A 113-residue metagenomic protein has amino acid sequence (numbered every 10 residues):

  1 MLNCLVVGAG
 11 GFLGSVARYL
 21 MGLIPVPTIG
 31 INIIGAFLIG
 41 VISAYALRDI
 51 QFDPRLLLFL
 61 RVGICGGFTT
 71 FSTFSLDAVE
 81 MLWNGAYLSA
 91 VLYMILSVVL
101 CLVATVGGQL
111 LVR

Functional and structural regions predicted by a protein language model:
M1-R113: Membrane-interface helix-loop junctions in multi-pass transporters/channels
